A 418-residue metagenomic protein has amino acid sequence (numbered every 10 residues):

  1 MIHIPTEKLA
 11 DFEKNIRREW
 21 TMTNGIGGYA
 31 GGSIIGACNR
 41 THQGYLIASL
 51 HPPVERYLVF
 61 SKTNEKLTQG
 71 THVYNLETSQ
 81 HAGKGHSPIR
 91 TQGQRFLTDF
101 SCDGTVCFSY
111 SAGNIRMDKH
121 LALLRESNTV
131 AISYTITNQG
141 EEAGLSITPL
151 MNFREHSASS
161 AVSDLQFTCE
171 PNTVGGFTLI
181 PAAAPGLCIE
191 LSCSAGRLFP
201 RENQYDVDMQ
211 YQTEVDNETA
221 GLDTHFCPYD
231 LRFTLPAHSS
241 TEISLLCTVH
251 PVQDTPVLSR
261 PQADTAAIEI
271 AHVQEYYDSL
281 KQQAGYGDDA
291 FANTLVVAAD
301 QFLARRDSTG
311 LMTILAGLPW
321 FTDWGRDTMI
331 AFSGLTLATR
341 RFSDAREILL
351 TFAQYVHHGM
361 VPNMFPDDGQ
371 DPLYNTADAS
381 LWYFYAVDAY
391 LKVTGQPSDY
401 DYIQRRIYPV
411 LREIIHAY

Functional and structural regions predicted by a protein language model:
M1-A284, P319, R326, L337 (+4 more regions): Terminal accessory carbohydrate-recognition/targeting modules of carbohydrate-active enzymes
T105, V297-D300, L315-P319, L349: Short glycine-rich loop/turn motifs
N138, S160-V162, T322, R326-T328 (+2 more regions): Aromatic-rich carbohydrate-recognition surfaces in CAZymes
S146, V257-L280, F291-A298, R340-Q354 (+1 more regions): Extended, well-ordered alpha-helical scaffold segments
Q210-E218, A298-M312, F352-P362: Active-site-adjacent bridging/hinge elements
G287-A292, D323-R326: Structural motif
T309-T328: Internal amphipathic alpha-helical repeat/solenoid segments
